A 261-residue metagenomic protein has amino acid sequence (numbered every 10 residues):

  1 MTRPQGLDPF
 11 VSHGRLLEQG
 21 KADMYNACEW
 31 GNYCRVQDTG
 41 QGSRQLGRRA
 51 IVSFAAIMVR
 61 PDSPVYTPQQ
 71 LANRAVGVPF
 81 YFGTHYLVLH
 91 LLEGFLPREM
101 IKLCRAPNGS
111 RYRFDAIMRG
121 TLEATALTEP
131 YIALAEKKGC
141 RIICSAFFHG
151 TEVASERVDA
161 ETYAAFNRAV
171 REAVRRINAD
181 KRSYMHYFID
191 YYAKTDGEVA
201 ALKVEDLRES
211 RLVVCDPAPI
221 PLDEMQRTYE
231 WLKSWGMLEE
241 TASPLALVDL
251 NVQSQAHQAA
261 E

Functional and structural regions predicted by a protein language model:
M1-R105, E123-A126, C144: Short, glycine-/small- and polar/acidic-enriched structural segments that line small-molecule recognition paths
Q5, P9, M24-A27, R49 (+5 more regions): Extracytoplasmic/periplasmic, Sec-exported soluble proteins
G14, P68, H85, L89 (+7 more regions): Extracytoplasmic/secreted envelope proteins and their assembly/folding machinery, especially bacterial periplasmic
P97, C140-R141, M237: Short aromatic/hydrophobic-glycine micro-motifs
L103-A193: Pocket-lining segment of extracytoplasmic ligand-binding domains
A160-E239: Secondary-structure end/capping motifs
Y229-E261: Conserved C-terminal helix/tail region of periplasmic/extracytoplasmic solute-binding proteins
